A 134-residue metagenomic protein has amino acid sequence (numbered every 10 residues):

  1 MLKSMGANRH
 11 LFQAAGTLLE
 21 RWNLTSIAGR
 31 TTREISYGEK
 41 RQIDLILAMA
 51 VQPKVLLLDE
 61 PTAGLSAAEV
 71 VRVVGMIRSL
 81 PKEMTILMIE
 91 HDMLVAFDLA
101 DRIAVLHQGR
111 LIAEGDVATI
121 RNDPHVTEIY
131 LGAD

Functional and structural regions predicted by a protein language model:
M1-D134: Glycine-rich phosphate-binding loops of nucleotide-dependent enzymes
